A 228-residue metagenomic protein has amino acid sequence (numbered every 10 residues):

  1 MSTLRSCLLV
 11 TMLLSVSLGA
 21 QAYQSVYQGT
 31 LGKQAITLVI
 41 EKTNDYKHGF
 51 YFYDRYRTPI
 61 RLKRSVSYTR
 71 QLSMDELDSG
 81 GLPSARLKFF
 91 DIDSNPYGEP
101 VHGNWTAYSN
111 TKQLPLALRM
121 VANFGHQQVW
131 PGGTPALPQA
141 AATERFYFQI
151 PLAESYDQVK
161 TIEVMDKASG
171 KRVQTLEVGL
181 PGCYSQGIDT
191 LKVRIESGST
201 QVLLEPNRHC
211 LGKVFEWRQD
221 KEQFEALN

Functional and structural regions predicted by a protein language model:
M1-L8: Bacterial N-terminal signal peptides that target proteins for export
L9, L13-L14: Hydrophobic alpha-helical targeting segments used for export or membrane insertion
S15-G19: N-terminal signal peptide c-region/cleavage motif recognized by signal peptidases
Q21-N228: Exposed acidic/polar residues on beta-strands and adjacent loops within beta-sheet cores, strongest in beta-propeller
